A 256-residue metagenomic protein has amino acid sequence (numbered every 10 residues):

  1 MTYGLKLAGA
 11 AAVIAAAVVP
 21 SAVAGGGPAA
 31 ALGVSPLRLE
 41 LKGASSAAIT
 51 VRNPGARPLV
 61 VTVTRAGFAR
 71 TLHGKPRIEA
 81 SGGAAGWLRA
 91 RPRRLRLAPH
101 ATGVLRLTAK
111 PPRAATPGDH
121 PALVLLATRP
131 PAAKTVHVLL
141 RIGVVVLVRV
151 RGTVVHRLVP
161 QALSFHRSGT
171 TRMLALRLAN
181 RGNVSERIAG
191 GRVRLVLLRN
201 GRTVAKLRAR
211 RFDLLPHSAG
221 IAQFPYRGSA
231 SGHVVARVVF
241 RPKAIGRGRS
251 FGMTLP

Functional and structural regions predicted by a protein language model:
G9-S21: Bacterial N-terminal signal peptides
G25-P36, R52-R106, A189-V193, L197-V204: Surface-exposed binding patches on compact interaction domains or structured appendages
G25-P58, R94, R157-G169, A175: Beta-sheet-dominated interaction scaffolds and their linkers
G33, K42-A48, T102-L105, T116-L123 (+2 more regions): Short, solvent-exposed loop/turn segments enriched in Ser/Thr/Gly
L37, R91-L97, R208-L214, P225-Y226: Beta-strand-rich interaction surfaces with strong enrichment in secreted/lumenal proteins
A47, L95-T108, P216-P225: Short Pro-Gly-centered flexible turn/kink motifs
A47-R52, L107-A109, A122-A127, V146 (+3 more regions): Buried hydrophobic-core signal for structured, non-transmembrane domains
R57, A66-F68, E79, K110-T153 (+1 more regions): Terminal connector regions
